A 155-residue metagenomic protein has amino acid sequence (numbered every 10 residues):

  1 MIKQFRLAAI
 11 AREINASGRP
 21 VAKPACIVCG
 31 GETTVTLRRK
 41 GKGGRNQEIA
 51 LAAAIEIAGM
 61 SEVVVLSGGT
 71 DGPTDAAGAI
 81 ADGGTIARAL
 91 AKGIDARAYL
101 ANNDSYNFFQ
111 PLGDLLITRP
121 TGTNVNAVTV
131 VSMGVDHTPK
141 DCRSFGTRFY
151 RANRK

Functional and structural regions predicted by a protein language model:
M1-N46, I55, G59: A glycine- and small/hydrophobic-rich beta-loop-beta segment that serves as a flexible "lid/hinge" or phosphate-binding
L51-C142, Y150, R154: Internal helix-turn-beta structural module
